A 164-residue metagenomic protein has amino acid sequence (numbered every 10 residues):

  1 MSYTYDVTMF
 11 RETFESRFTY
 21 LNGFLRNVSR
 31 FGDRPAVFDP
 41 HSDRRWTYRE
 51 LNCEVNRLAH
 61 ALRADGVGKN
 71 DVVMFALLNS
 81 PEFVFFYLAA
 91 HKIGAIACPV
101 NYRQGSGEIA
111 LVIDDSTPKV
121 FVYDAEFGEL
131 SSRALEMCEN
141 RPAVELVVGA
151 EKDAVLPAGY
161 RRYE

Functional and structural regions predicted by a protein language model:
M1-F18: Flexible, non-catalytic linker and terminal segments flanking ANL/adenylate-forming cores
E12-S16, E50, C98-V100: Short, flexible loop segments at the rims of nucleotide/cofactor-binding pockets, characterized by
F14-Y20, D39-R45, R141-V144: Short, charged helix-to-loop "capping" segments that act as catalytic/coupling loops
E15-A36, C53: A short N-terminal helical cap/helix-turn-helix that marks the beginning of AMP-binding/adenylate-forming
F24, F85-F86, S131-A134: Aromatic/hydrophobic pocket-lining residues that form π-stacking "cages" and hydrophobic walls in ligand
N27, E54, A89, I96-P99: Residue-level recognition of specific faces of alpha-helices
D33-L88, G105-A110, R161-E164: Conserved AMP-binding/adenylate-forming core of the ANL superfamily
A64-D65, K92-E164: Structural core segment of the AMP-binding/adenylate-forming
